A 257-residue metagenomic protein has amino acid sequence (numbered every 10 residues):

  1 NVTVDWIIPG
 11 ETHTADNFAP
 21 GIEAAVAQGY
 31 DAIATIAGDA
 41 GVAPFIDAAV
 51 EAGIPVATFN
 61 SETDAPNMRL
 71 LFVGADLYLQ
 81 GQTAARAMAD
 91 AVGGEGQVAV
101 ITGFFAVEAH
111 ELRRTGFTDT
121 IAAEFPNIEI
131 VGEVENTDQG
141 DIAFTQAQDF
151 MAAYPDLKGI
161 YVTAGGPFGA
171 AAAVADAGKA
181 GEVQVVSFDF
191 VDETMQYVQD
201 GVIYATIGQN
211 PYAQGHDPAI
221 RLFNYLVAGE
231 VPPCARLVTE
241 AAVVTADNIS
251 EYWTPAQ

Functional and structural regions predicted by a protein language model:
N1, N17, Q80-A84, E108-I128 (+4 more regions): Short, solvent-exposed amphipathic alpha-helices that sit in or adjacent to ligand/effector-binding or catalytic
N1-T14, F18, Q97-V100, I121-G140: Short beta-strand elements in bilobed, periplasmic/extracellular small-molecule ligand-binding domains
G10, N17, T63-A87, V100-F104 (+1 more regions): Short beta-strand elements at the ligand-binding edges of bilobed clamshell
A19-I22, A32-E51, F117, G132-M195: Hydrophobic alpha-helical
A40-L79, Q97, V191-Q199, I203-Y204 (+1 more regions): Flexible loop/hinge segments that line or gate small-molecule binding clefts
F72-V98, L112, A143-F144, F190-T194 (+1 more regions): Hydrophobic alpha-helical segments within soluble ligand-binding/sensing domains
F105, A109, T120-A122, N210-Q257: Hinge/cleft segment of the Venus flytrap/periplasmic-binding protein
K158-G159, A172-Y212, I220, V227-V231 (+1 more regions): Exported/periplasmic ABC-transporter solute-binding proteins
